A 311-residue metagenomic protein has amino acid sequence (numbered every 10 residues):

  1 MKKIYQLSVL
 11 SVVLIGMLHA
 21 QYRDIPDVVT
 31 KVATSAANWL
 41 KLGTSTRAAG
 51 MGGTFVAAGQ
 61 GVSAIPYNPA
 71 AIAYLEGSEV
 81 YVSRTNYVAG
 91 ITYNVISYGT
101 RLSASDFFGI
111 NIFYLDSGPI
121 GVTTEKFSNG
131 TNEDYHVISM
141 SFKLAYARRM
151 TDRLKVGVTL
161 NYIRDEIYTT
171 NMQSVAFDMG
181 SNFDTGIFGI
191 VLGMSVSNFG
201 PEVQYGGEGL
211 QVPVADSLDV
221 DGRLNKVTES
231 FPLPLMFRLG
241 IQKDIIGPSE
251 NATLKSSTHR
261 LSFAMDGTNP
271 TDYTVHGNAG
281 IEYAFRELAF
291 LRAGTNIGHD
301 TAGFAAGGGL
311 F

Functional and structural regions predicted by a protein language model:
M1-T34: Cleavable N-terminal export/targeting peptides
I4-Y5, A70, G200: Alpha-helical hydrophobic packing sites
V12-G16, S78, E208: Alpha-helical transmembrane segments and their juxtamembrane interfaces
V12-H19, A70, R84, V158: Residue-level signal for alpha-helical transmembrane segments in multi-pass membrane proteins
Q21-A49, T92-Y93, S97-F311: Outer-membrane beta-barrel porins/channels
R47-A73: Single transmembrane alpha-helix segments in multi-pass membrane proteins
G53-V56, S78-V88: Short strand-turn segments of transmembrane beta-barrel domains in outer membranes, especially the first one or two
P69-E76, Y87, Y98-A104, R149: Outer-membrane beta-barrel pore proteins
